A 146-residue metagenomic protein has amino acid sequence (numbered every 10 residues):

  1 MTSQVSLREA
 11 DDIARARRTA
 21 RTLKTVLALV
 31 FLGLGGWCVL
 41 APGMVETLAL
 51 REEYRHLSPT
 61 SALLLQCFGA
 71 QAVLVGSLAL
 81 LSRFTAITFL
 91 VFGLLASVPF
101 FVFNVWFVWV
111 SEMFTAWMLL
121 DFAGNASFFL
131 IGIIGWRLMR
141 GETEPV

Functional and structural regions predicted by a protein language model:
T2-L34: Cytosolic juxtamembrane helix and N-cap/initiation of the first transmembrane helix
L7-R17, M44-A62: Interfacial loop at the N-terminal end of multi-pass membrane proteins
I13, G76-V91: Juxtamembrane helix-break-helix junctions at the cytosolic face of small multi-pass alpha-helical membrane proteins
A28-T47: Transmembrane alpha-helix/helix-exit interface in multi-pass inner-membrane proteins
L32-L34, P59-L81, L95-V98: Core segments of alpha-helical transmembrane spans in multipass integral membrane proteins
L90-W106, A126-I131: Hydrophobic alpha-helical membrane segments
V102-L120: Membrane-helix boundary connector in multi-pass membrane proteins
A126-V146: Membrane-water interface at the C-terminal end of transmembrane alpha helices
